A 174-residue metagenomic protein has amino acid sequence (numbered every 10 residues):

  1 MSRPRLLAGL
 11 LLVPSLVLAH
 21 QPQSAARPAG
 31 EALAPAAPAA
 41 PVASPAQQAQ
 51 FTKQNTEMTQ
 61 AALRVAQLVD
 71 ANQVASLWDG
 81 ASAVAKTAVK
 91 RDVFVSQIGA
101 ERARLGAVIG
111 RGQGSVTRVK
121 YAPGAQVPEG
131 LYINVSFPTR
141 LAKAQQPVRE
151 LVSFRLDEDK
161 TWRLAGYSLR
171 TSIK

Functional and structural regions predicted by a protein language model:
M1-P22: Sec-dependent N-terminal signal peptides
A8, A66, A83: Generic anion/oxyanion-binding catalytic loop in active/binding sites
L12, V42-P45, T52, L77 (+1 more regions): A short alpha-helix capping/helix-coil boundary motif
H20-A71: Short, low-complexity N-terminal intrinsically disordered segments enriched in polar/charged residues
V42-K53, I98-G106, E150: Short charge-dense sequence patches
T59-Q60, A75-N134: Short solvent-exposed beta->alpha transition segments
V74-A75, T161: Internal amphipathic alpha-helical segments of the cytochrome P450 catalytic fold
T117-K174: Exposed beta-sheet edge and beta->alpha loop/turn motif
